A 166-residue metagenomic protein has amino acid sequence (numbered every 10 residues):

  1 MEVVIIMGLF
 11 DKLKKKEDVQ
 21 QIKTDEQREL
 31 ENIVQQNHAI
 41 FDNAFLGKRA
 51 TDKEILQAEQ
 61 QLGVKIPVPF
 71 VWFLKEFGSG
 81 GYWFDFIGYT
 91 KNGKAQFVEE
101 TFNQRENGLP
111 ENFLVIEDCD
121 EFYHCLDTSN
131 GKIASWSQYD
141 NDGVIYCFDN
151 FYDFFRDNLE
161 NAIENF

Functional and structural regions predicted by a protein language model:
M1-I6: Short, Lys/Arg-enriched N-terminal segments with co-localized hydrophobic residues within the first ~10-30 amino acids
G8-C125: A surface-exposed partner-binding patch
K65, N112, Q138, Y146-F148 (+1 more regions): Solvent-exposed, well-ordered amphipathic alpha-helical segments that flank/support binding or catalytic loops
E76, I87, D140, F155-N158: Short, isolated positions within intrinsically disordered regulatory regions of eukaryotic proteins
Y123-F151: Segments surrounding the PLD/"HKD" phosphodiesterase catalytic module and close analogs
D142-F166: Ampiphathic alpha-helical segments that act as solvent-exposed interaction surfaces
